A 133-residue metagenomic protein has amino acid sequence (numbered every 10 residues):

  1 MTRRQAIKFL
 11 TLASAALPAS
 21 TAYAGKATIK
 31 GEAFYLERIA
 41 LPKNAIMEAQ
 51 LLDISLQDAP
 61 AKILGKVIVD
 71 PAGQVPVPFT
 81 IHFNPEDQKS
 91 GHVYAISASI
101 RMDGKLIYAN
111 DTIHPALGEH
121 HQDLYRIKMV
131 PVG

Functional and structural regions predicted by a protein language model:
R3-K8: N-terminal export leaders
A16-T28, Y125-R126: Beta-strand-rich domain onsets/edges
I29-L36: A short, amphipathic beta-strand motif
R38-N44, Q88-K89: A short beta-turn/strand-edge loop motif at beta-sheet boundaries
L56-Q88: Tryptophan-paired
P76, A116-G133: Extracellular beta-sheet/turn segments enriched in Thr/Pro/Gly and aliphatic residues
G91-M102: A short, solvent-exposed beta-strand micro-motif common in secreted/extracellular proteins
R101-H121: Structured interaction patches on ligand/partner-binding surfaces of diverse proteins
